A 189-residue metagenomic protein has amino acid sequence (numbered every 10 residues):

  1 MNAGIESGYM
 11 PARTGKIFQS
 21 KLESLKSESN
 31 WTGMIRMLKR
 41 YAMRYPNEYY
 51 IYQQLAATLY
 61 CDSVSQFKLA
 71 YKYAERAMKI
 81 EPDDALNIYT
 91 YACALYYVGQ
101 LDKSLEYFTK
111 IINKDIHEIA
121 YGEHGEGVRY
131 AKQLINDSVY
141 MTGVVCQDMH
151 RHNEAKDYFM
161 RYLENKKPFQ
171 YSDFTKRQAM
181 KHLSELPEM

Functional and structural regions predicted by a protein language model:
G4, R40-Y41, R76-A77, I111 (+1 more regions): Canonical positions in the second alpha-helix
E28, D62-V64, V98, M149: Structural motif corresponding to the intra-repeat A-B loop/turn of tetratricopeptide repeats
W31, S65-F67, L101, H152: TPR-repeat structural position
I51, N87, A120-Y121, S138 (+2 more regions): TPR alpha-solenoid repeat register
